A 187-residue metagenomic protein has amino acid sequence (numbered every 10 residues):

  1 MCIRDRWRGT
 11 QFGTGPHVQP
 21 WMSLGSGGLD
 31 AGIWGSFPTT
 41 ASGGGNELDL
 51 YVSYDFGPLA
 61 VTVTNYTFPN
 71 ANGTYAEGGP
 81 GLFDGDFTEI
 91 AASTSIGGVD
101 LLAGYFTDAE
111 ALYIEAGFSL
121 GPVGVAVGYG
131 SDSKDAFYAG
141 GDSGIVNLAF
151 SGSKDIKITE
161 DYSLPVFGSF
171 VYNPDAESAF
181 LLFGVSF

Functional and structural regions predicted by a protein language model:
M1-F187: Outer-membrane beta-barrel proteins
